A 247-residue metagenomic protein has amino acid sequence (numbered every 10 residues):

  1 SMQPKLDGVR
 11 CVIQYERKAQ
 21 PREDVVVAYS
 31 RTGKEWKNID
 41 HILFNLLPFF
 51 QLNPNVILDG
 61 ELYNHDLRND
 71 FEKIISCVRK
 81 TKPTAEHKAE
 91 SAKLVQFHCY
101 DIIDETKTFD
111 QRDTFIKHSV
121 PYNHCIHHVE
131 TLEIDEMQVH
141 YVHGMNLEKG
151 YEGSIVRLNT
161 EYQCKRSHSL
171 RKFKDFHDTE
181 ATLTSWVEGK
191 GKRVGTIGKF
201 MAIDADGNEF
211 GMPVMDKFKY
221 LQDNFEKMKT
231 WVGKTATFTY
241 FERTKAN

Functional and structural regions predicted by a protein language model:
S1-H124: Covalent nucleotidyltransferase
Q3, V9-G60, Q163-N247: Classical nucleotidyltransferase
F44-L47, I116, V139-N146, F225-M228: Short amphipathic alpha-helical segments and helix-helix/interface helices
G60-L62, C99-D104, E130-L132, R157-T160 (+2 more regions): Short, structured patches in soluble enzyme cores that scaffold and shape functional sites
D66-K73, K107-Q111, Q138-H140, K217-K227 (+1 more regions): Alpha-helix capping and helix-coil boundary motifs
S91-A92, E148, V194: Extracellular/periplasmic catalytic domains that process cell-envelope and extracellular macromolecules
Y122, K149-G150, K234: Structured helix-beta-strand junction loops
V129-H177, E188: Amphipathic alpha-helical
